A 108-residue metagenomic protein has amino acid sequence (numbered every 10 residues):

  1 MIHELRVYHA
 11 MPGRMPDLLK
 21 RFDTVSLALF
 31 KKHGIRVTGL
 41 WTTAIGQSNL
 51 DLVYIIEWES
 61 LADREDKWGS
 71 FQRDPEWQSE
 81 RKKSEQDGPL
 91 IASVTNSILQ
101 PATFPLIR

Functional and structural regions predicted by a protein language model:
I2-V7, L18, F30, L52-E57 (+1 more regions): Short, structured motif recognition centered on aromatic/hydrophobic residues
H3, L61-R64, Q78: Short alpha-helical segments used as structural interaction elements across diverse proteins
R14-L40, Q72: Short amphipathic alpha-helical segments
P16-L18, S60-R73: Short amphipathic alpha-helices within nucleic acid-binding modules
F22, W68, R81: Short, flexible helix/strand-to-coil boundary loops that buttress conserved ligand/catalytic motifs in alpha/beta
H33-L50, Q78-R108: Glycine-rich beta-strand-turn "strand-cap" elements at beta-sheet edges
W58-L61, A102: Short loop segments at secondary-structure junctions
